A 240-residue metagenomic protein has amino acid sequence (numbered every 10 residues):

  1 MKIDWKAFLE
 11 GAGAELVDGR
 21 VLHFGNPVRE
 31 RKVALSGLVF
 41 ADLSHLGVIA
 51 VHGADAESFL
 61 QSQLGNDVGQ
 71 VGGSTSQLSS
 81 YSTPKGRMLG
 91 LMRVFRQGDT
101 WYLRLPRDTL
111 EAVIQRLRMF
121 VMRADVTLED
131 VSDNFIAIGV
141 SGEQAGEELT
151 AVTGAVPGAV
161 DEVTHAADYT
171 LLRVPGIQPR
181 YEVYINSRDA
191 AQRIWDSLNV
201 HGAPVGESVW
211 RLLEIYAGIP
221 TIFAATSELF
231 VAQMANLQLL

Functional and structural regions predicted by a protein language model:
M1-L240: Basic, glycine/lysine-rich polyanion-binding surfaces/domains
